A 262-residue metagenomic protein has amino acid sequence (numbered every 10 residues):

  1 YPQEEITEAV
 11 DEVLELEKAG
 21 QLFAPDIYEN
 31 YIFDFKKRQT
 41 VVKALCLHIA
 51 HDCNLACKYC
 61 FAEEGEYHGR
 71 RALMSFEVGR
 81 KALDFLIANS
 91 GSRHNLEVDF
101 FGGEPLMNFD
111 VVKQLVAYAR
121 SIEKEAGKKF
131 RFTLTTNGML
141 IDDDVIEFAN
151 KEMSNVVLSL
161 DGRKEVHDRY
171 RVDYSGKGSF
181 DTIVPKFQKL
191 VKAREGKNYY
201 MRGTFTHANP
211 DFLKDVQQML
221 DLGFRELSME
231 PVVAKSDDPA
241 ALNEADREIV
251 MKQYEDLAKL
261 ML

Functional and structural regions predicted by a protein language model:
Y1-C46: Long, charge-rich, low-complexity alpha-helical segments
P2-Q3, Y67-A72, D173-Y174: Short, polar/flexible loop-turn hinges at active-site or ligand-entry regions and domain interfaces
I6-A9, F23, T135, L158 (+1 more regions): Catalytic cores of nucleotide-enabled group-transfer and carboxylate-activating enzymes in metabolic and assembly-line
N30-E147, E152: Conserved alpha-helical substructure of the radical SAM core
V98, F132-L134, V156, Y199-M201 (+1 more regions): Hydrophobic/aromatic residues located in beta-strands of well-ordered beta-sheets within soluble catalytic
G103-P105, N137-M139, D161-R163, T204-T206 (+1 more regions): Active-site beta-loop-alpha junctions enriched in small/polar residues
I146-K164, F224-V233: Non-cysteine beta-strand/loop elements that form the S-adenosyl-L-methionine
R169-V184, Q188, K192-L262: Radical SAM enzyme [4Fe-4S]-AdoMet core and its adjacent flexible, acidic and glycine-rich loops/tails across
